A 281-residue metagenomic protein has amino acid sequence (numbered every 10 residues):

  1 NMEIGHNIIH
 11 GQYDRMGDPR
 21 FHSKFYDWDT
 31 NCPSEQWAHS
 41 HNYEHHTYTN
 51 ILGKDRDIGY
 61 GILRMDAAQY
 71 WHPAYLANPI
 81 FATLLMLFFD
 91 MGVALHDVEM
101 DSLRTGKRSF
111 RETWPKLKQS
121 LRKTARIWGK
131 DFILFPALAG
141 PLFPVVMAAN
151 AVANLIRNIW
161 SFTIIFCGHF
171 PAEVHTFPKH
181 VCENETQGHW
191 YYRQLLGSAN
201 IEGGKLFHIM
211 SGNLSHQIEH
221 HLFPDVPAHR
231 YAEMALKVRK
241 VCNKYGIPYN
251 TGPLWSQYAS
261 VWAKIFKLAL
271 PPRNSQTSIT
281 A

Functional and structural regions predicted by a protein language model:
N1, L76-D90, P115-I164: Alpha-helical bilayer-embedded segments of polytopic membrane proteins, i.e., transmembrane/intramembrane helices
N1-W114, C182-P272: Membrane-embedded catalytic scaffold of the fatty acid hydroxylase/desaturase
D14-R15, A139, F166, F177 (+1 more regions): Short, function-defining helix-loop hinge/capping sites that tune catalysis or transport
V152-F166, F170-P171, V238-P248: C-terminal, active-site-flanking charged/polar segments
R157, S161, I165-I201: Catalytic lobes of large eukaryotic enzymes
